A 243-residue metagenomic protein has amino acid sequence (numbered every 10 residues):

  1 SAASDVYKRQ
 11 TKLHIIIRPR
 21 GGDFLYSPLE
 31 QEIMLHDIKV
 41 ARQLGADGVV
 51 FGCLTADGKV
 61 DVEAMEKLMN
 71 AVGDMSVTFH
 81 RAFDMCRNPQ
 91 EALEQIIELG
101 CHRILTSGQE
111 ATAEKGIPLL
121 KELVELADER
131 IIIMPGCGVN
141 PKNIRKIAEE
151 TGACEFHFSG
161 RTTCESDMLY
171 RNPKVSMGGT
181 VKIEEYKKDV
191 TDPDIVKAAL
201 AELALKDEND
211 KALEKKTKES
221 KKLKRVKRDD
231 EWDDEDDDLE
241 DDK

Functional and structural regions predicted by a protein language model:
A2-Y7: Short, small-residue-biased leader/transition segments that mark boundaries at the very start of proteins
K8-M65: Glycine/small-residue-rich loop that forms an oxyanion/phosphate-binding "nest" at active or ligand-binding sites
L13-I17, V49-F51, V77-R81, I104-T106 (+2 more regions): Hydrophobic faces of well-ordered beta-strands that scaffold small-molecule active sites in alpha/beta enzyme cores
L25-H36, R87-L99, V139-C154, F158: Catalytic cores of alpha/beta
V40, L44-A56, C101-E114, T151-R171: Glycine-rich phosphate-binding active-site loops on the catalytic face of alpha/beta enzymes
G45-G48, A71-D74, Q95-R103, V124-I131 (+1 more regions): Glycine-enriched alpha-helix->loop->beta-strand junction motifs that scaffold or abut catalytic
A127-D210: C-terminal alpha-helical cap/extension of soluble enzyme domains
N209-K243: DE-rich, low-complexity intrinsically disordered acidic tracts
